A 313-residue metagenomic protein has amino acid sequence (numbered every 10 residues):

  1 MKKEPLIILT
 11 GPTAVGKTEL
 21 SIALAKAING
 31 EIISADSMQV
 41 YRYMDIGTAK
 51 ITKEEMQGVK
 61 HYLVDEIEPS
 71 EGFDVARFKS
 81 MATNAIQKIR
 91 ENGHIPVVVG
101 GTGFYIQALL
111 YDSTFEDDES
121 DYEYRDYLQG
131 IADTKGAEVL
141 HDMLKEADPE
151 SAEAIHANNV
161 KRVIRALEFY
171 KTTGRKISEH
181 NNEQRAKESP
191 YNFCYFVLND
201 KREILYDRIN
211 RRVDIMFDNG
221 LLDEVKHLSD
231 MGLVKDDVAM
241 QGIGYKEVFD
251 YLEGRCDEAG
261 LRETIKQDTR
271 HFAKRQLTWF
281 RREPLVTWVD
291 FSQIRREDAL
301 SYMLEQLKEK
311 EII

Functional and structural regions predicted by a protein language model:
M1-I313: Phosphate/pyrophosphate-binding catalytic cores of soluble transferases and nucleic-acid-acting enzymes
